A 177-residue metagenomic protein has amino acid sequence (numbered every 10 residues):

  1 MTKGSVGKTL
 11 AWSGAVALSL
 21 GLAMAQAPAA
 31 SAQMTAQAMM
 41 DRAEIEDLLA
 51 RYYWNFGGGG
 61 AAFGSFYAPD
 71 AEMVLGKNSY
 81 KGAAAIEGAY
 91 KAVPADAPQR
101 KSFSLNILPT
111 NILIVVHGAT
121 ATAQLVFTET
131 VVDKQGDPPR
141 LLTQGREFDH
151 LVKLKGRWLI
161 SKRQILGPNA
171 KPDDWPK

Functional and structural regions predicted by a protein language model:
M1-G7: N-terminal secretory signal peptides that target proteins for export/translocation
W12-A23: Bacterial N-terminal signal peptides
P28-A61, S65: Short, low-complexity N-terminal intrinsically disordered segments enriched in polar/charged residues
A43, S102-L105, R140-L142: Transmembrane beta-barrel outer-membrane domains
G60-F127: A solvent-exposed, acidic/Ser-Thr-rich amphipathic alpha-helical stretch
I107-P109, L142-E147: Short, surface-exposed coil-to-beta transition loops
T122-Q124, Q144-D174: Short beta-strand edge/turn micro-motifs at domain boundaries
E129-D133, L151: Beta-strand elements of well-folded, non-transmembrane domains
